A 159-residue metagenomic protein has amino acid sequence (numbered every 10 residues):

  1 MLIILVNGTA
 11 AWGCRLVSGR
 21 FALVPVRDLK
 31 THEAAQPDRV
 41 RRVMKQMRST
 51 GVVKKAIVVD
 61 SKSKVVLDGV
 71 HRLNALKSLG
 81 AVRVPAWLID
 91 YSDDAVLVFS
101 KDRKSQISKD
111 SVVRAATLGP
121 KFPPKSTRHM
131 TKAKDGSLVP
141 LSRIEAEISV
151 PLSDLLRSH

Functional and structural regions predicted by a protein language model:
L2-K62, N74-K77, A81-I89: Short alpha-helix boundary/capping and kink motifs at helix termini
A35, S49, V65-H159: Basic- and aromatic-enriched surface patches that contact anionic nucleotides/nucleic acids
